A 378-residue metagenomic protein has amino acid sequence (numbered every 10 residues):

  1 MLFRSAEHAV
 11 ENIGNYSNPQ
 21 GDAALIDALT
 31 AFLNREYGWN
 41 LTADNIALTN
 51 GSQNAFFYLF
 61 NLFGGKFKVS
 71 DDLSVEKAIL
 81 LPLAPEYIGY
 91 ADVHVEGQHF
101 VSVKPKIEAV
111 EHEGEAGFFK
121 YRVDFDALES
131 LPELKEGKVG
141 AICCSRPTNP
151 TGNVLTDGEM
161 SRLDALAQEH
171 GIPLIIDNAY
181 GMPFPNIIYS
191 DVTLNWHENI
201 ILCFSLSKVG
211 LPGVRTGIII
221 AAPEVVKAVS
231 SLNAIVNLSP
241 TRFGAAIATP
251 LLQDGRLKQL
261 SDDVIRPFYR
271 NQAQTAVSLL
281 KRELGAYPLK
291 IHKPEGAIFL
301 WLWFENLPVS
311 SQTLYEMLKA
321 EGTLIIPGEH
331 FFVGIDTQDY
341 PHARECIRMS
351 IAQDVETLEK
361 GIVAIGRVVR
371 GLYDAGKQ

Functional and structural regions predicted by a protein language model:
M1, E7-H170, I175-H197, I201 (+1 more regions): Conserved core of the PLP fold type I
M1-S5, A234, P240, V363 (+2 more regions): N-terminal basic, amphipathic alpha-helical segments
A23-D27, A31, R35, W39-N40 (+3 more regions): PLP-dependent enzyme catalytic core of the Aspartate aminotransferase-like
L29, I46, L80, I142 (+9 more regions): Generic structural signal for small/hydrophobic residues in well-ordered secondary structure, especially within
M182, D191-S231, S239-F243, L358 (+1 more regions): Active-site PLP attachment segment
S230-V236, D254-S278, L307: Structural signature of PLP-dependent enzymes
D263-V277, L289-F304, H342: Conserved glycine-rich beta-strand-loop-beta hairpin in the small C-terminal domain of fold type I
P308-L314, E356-K360: Short, conserved charged micro-motifs
